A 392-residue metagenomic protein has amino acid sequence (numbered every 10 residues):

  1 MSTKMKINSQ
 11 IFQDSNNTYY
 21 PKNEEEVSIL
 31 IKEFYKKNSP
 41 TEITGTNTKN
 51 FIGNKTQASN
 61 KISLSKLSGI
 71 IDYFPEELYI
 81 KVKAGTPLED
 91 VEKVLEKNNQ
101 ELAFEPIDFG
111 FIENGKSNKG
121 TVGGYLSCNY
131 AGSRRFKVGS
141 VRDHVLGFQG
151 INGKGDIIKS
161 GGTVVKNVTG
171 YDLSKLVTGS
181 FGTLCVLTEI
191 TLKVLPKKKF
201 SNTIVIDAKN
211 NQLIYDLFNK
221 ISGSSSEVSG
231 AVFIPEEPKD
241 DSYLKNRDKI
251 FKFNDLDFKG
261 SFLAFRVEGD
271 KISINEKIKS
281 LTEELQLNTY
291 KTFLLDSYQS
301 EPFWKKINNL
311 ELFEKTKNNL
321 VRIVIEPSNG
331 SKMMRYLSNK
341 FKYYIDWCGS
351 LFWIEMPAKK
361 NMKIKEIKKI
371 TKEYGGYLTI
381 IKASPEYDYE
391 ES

Functional and structural regions predicted by a protein language model:
N8-T41, L64-K116, Y130-T163, K197-A208 (+1 more regions): N-terminal glycine-rich flavin-associated loop
E26-I29, E89-V91, N211-D216, K271-S280 (+2 more regions): Short, conserved charged micro-motifs
L30-E33, K37, V94, L217-S224 (+3 more regions): Generic non-transmembrane alpha-helical segments
I43-K49: Glycine-rich beta-strand-to-loop/alpha-helix junction loops that act as flexible
N50-T56, D255: Short glycine-biased active-site loop of nucleotidyltransferases that positions the nucleotide triphosphate and helps
K55-A58, S65, I112, N288-S392: Conserved glycine-rich FAD pyrophosphate-binding loop
S127, L146-K317: C-terminal substrate-binding/cap subdomain adjacent to the FAD-binding core in PCMH-type and related FAD-linked
